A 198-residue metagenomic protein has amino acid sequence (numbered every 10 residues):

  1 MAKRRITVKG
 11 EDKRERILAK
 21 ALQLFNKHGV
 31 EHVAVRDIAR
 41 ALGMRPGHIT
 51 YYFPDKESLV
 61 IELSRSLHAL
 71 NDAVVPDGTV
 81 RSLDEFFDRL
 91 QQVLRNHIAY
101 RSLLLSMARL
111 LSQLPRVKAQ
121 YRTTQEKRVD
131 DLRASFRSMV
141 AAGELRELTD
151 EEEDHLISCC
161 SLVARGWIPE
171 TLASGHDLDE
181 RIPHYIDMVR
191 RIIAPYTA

Functional and structural regions predicted by a protein language model:
M1-A2, A134-R137, S158, V163-A198: C-terminal peripheral helix-coil segments that are non-catalytic and often amphipathic
M1-D12: N-terminal intrinsically disordered/low-complexity leader segments
R16, K20, L24-S58, E62: Helix-turn-helix
E62, V75-L103, I157: Hydrophobic alpha-helical connector segments
R65-N71: Short, basic, alpha-helical segments at the C-terminal edge of helix-turn-helix-like DNA-binding modules
V75-G78, L104-L111, G143, W167-G175: Secondary-structure edge/capping motif, primarily at the C-terminal ends of alpha-helices and the immediately following
F87, D150-S161: Short, well-structured alpha-helical segments
S102-R133, E144-E152: Short secondary-structure transition hinges
